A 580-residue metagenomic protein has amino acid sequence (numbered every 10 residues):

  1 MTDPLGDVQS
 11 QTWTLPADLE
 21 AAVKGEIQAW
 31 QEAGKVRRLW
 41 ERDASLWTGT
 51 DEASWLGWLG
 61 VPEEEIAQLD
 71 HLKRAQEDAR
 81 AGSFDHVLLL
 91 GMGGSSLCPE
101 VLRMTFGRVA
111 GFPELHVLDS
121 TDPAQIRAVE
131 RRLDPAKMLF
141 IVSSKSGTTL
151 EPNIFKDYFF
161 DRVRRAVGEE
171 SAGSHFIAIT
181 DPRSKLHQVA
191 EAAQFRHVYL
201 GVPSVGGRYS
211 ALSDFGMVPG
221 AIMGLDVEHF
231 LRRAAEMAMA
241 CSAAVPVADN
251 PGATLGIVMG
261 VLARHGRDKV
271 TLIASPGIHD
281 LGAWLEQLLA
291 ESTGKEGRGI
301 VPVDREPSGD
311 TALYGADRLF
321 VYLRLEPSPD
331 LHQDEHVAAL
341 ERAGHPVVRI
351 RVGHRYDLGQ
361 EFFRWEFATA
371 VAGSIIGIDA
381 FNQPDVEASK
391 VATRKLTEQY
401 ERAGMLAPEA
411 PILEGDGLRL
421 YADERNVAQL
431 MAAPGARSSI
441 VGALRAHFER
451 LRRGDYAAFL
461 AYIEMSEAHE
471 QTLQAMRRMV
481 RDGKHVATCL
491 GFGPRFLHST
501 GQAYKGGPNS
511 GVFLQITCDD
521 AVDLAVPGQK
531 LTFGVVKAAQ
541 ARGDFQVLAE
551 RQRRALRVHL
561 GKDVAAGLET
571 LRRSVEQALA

Functional and structural regions predicted by a protein language model:
M1-A81, P327, E335, R349 (+5 more regions): Extended, charge-enriched "interface" segments that sit outside catalytic cores
E77, A81-V245, L319, L323-S328 (+2 more regions): Glycine-rich phosphate-binding loops that contact phosphosugars or nucleotide phosphates
F84-K137, T271-A312, G483-G491: Anionic-ligand anchoring segments at beta-strand to alpha-helix junctions in alpha/beta enzyme folds, i.e., glycine
R127, I179-F195, Y356-F363, G491 (+2 more regions): Glycine-rich, charge-decorated loop segments at or immediately adjacent to ligand/cofactor-binding or catalytic sites
R165-V321, P329-L331, R364-D482: Active-site phosphate/pyrophosphate-binding segments
V301-L358, T472, M476-R478, D482 (+4 more regions): Helicase-primase coupling helices
P329, Y456-H498, K505, S510 (+1 more regions): Extended C-terminal subregions enriched in glycine
N382, E387, G404-P408, R437 (+4 more regions): C-terminal amphipathic alpha-helical interaction region
